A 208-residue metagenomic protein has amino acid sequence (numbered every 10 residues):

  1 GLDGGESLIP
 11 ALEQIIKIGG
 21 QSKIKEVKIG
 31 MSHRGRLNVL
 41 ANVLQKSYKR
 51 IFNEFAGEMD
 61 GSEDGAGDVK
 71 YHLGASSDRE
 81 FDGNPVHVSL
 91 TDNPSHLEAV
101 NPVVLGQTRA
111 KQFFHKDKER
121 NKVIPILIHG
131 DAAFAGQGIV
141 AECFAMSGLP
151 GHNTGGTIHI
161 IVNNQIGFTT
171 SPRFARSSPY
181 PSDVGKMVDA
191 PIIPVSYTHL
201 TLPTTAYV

Functional and structural regions predicted by a protein language model:
G1-V140, F144-T157, N163, G167-R173 (+2 more regions): Conserved internal helical-beta-strand scaffold that buttresses enzyme catalytic cores
S47, Y180-S182, T201: Secondary-structure junction/capping motif
Y180-Y197: Conserved thiamine diphosphate
T198-T204: Conserved small/polar residues in nucleotide/adenosyl-binding loops
